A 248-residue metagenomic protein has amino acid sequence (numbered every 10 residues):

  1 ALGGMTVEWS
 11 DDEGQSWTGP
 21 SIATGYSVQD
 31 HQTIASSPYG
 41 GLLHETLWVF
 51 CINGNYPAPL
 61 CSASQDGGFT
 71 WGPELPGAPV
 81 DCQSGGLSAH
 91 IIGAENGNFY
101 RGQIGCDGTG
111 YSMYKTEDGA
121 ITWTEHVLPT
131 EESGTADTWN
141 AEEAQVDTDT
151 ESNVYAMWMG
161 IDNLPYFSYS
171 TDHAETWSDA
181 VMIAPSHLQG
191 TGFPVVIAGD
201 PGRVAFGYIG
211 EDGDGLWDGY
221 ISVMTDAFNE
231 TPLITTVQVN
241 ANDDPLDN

Functional and structural regions predicted by a protein language model:
A1-N248: Extracellular, repeat-based ectodomains that mediate carbohydrate processing or recognition
